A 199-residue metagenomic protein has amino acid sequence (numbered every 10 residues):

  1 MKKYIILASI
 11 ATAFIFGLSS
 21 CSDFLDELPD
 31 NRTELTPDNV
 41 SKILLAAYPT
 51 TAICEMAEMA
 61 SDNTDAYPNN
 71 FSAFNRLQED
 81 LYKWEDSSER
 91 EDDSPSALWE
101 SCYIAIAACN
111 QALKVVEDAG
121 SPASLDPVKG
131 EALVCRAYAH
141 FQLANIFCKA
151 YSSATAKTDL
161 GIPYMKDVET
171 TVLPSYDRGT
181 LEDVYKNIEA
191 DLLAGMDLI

Functional and structural regions predicted by a protein language model:
M1, C21-D23, C109, A137 (+1 more regions): Terminal processing/anchoring signals of secreted or surface-associated proteins and related intramolecular
M1-S20: Sec-dependent bacterial lipoprotein signal peptides
C21-T64: Membrane-proximal, proline-rich intrinsically disordered regions
L45, K186, A190-D197: Replace "anionic and nucleotidyl ligands
M59-E85: N-terminal, post-signal-peptide region of Sec/Tat-exported proteins
N63, P68, H140-A156: Short, solvent-exposed beta-strand-terminating loops
Q78-C148, S175, G179-E182, A194-I199: Conserved, well-structured interaction surfaces
I146-K186, A190: Short coil/linker segments at helix-helix boundaries
